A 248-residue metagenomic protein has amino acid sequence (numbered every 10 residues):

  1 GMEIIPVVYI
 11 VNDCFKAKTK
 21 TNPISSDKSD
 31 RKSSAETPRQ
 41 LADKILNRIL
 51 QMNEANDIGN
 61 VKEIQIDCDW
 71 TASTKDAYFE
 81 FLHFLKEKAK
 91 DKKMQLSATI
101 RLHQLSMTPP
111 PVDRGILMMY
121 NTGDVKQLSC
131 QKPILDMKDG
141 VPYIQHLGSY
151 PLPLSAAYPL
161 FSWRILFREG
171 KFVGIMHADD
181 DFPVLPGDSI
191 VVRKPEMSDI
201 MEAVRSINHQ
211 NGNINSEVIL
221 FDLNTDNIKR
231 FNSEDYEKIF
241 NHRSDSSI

Functional and structural regions predicted by a protein language model:
G1-L117: Chitinase-like catalytic core of GlcNAc-active glycosidases
V7-V11, I116, N121, E217-T225: N-terminal substrate-binding region of glycoside hydrolase catalytic domains
N12-F15, T71-S73, T122-D124, W163 (+1 more regions): Short acidic, S/G/P-rich loop/turn micro-motifs used as interaction or catalytic elements
E36-R39, Q131-K138, K194-S198: Conserved phosphate-coordination/catalytic loops
A42-N53, F79-K86, M137-Q145, M201-N208 (+1 more regions): Generic structural signal for well-ordered alpha-helices, preferentially at hydrophobic/aromatic core positions
E80-R168: Substrate-binding surface in catalytic domains of secreted glycosidases
A157, F161-W163, R168-I248: Substrate-binding cleft of secreted/luminal carbohydrate-active enzymes
